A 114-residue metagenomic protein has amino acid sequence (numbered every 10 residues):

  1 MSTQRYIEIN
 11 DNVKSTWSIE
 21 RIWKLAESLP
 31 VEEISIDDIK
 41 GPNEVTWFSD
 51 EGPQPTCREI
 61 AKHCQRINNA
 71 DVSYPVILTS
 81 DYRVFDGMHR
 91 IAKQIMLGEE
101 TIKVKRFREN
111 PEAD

Functional and structural regions predicted by a protein language model:
M1-K40, D50-Q54: An acidic, glycine-rich, mixed-charge low-complexity segment common to nucleic-acid enzymes
N12, I39, D81, F107-N110: Generic structural motif
I19-A26, K62-R66, I91-K93: Intrinsically disordered, low-complexity boundary segments flanking structured domains
P30-R83: Short alpha-helix boundary/capping and kink motifs at helix termini
V45, F85-M88, A113-D114: Short, solvent-exposed polar/charged micro-motifs at secondary-structure junctions
P75-I77, A92, K103: Ordered hydrophobic segments in well-structured contexts
D81-L97: A sequence-level detector for short glycine-anchored, His/Arg-bearing signature motifs that mark catalytic or binding
I95-D114: Short, Lys/Arg-rich amphipathic alpha-helical interaction segments that bind nucleic acids or acidic protein surfaces
